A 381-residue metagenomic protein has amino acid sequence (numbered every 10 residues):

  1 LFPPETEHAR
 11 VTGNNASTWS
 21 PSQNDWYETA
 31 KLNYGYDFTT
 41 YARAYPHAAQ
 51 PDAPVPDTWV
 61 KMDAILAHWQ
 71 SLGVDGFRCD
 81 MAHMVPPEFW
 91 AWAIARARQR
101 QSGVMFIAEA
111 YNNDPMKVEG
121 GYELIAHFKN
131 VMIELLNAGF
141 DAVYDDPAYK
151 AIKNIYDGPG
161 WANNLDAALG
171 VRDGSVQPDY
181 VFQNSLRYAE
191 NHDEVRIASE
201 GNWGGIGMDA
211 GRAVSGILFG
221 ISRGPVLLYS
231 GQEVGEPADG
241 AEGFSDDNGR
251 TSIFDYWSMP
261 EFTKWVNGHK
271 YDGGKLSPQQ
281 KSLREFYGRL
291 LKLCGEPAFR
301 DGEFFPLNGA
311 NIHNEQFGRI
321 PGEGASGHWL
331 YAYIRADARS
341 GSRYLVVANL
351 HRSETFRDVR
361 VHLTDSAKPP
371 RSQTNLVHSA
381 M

Functional and structural regions predicted by a protein language model:
L1-H68, A93, M116-K117, V143: Substrate-binding/active-site clefts of carbohydrate-active enzymes
K61-A67, D75-S185, N202-M208, I217-G220 (+6 more regions): Active-site-proximal helices and loops of the catalytic beta/alpha 8
R187, P225: Catalytic-domain carbohydrate-binding cleft regions of carbohydrate-active enzymes
N191-H192: Extended catalytic-interface subdomain
A213: Conserved interdomain hinge at the start of the Helicase C-terminal
V347: Short hydrophobic beta-strand that contains or immediately precedes a catalytic carboxylate
